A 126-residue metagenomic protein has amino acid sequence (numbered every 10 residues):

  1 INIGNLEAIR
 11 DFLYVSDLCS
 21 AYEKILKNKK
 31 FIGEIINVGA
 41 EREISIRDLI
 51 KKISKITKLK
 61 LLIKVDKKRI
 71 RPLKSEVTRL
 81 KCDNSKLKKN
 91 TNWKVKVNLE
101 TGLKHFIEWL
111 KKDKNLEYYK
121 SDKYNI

Functional and structural regions predicted by a protein language model:
N2-K24, E34, R47-K51, T101-H105: Substrate-positioning beta->alpha
N5, I35-I36, R47-I50, K58-R79 (+2 more regions): C-terminal "lid/loop" region of Rossmann-like NAD(P)-dependent oxidoreductases
N5-A8, A40, N92-W93: Conserved donor-binding loops in enzymes that form glycosidic bonds
V15, I70-K94, H105: Conserved C-terminal active-site "lid" loop/helix of NAD(P)H-dependent oxidoreductases that clamps the redox cofactor
V15-S16, K24-N37, R42-S45, L61-I63: Glycine/proline-rich active-site loop of Rossmann-fold NAD(P)-dependent oxidoreductases
L26, T57, L110-K111: Protein kinase-like catalytic domain
L99-I126: Amphipathic terminal alpha-helices
